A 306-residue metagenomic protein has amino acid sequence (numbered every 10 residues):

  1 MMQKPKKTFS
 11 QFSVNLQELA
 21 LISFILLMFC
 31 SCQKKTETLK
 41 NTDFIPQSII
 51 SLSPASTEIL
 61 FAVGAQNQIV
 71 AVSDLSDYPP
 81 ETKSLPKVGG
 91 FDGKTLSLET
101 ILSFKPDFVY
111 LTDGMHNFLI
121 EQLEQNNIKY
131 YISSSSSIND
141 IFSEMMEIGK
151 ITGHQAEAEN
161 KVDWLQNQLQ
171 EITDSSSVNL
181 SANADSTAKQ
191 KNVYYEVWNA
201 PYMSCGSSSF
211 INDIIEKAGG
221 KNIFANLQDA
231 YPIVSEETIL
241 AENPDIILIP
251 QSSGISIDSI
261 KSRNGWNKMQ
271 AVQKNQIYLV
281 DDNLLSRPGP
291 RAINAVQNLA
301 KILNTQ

Functional and structural regions predicted by a protein language model:
Q3-T8, L16-E18, M28-E58, L96 (+4 more regions): Bacterial Sec-exported substrate-binding components of ABC uptake systems
Q47, F142-M145, K150, E159 (+3 more regions): Structured C-terminal subdomain patch of bacterial secreted/periplasmic proteins
S48-G114, I223: A short, structured surface patch at a secondary-structure boundary
S53, D113, V197, L227 (+3 more regions): Short secondary-structure boundary segments
S73, S208-Y231, Q251, L279: His/Asp/Glu-enriched short active-site or ligand-binding loop at hydrolase and phosphoryl-transfer sites
L96-K105, E121, Q125-N126, V234-N243: Short helices/loops that flank or line small-molecule/ion binding pockets
M115-Q125, I246-R263: A ligand-binding cleft/hinge motif common to bilobed small-molecule-binding domains
F118, S133-E147, Q190-F210: Extracytoplasmic ligand-binding site segments that recognize negatively charged/polar headgroups
